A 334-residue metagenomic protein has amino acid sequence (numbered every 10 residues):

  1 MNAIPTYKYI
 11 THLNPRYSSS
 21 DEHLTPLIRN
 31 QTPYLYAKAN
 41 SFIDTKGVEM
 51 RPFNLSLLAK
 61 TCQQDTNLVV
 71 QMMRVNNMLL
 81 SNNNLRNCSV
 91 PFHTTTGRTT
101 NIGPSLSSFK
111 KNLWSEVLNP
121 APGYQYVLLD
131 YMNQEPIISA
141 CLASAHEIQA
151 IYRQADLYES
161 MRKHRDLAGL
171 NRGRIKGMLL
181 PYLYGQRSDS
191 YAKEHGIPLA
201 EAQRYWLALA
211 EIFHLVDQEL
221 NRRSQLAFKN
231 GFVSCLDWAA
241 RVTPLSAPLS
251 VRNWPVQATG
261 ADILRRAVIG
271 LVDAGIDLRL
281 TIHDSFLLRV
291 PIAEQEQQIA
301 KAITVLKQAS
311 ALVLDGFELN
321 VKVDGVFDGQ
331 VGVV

Functional and structural regions predicted by a protein language model:
N2-Q64, G185-F213: Extended, well-ordered alpha-helical scaffold/bundle regions in very large, multi-domain proteins
H23-G169, F232-S285, I299-Q308: Acidic, glycine-rich two-metal-ion catalytic cores of nucleic acid-processing enzymes
T95-T96, I299-V334: C-terminal, non-catalytic extensions of nucleic-acid polymerases
P136-I138, R289-P291, G329-V334: Short, solvent-exposed polar/charged micro-motifs at secondary-structure junctions
S139-C141, E194, A293: Hydrophobic alpha-helical membrane-insertion segments
H146, L183-R187, V290: Short alpha-helix boundary/capping elements
R162-T281, N320-V334: Conserved catalytic core of nucleic-acid polymerases
S190-Y191, L287-I303: Catalytic palm subdomain of template-directed nucleic-acid polymerases, centered on the conserved carboxylate motif
